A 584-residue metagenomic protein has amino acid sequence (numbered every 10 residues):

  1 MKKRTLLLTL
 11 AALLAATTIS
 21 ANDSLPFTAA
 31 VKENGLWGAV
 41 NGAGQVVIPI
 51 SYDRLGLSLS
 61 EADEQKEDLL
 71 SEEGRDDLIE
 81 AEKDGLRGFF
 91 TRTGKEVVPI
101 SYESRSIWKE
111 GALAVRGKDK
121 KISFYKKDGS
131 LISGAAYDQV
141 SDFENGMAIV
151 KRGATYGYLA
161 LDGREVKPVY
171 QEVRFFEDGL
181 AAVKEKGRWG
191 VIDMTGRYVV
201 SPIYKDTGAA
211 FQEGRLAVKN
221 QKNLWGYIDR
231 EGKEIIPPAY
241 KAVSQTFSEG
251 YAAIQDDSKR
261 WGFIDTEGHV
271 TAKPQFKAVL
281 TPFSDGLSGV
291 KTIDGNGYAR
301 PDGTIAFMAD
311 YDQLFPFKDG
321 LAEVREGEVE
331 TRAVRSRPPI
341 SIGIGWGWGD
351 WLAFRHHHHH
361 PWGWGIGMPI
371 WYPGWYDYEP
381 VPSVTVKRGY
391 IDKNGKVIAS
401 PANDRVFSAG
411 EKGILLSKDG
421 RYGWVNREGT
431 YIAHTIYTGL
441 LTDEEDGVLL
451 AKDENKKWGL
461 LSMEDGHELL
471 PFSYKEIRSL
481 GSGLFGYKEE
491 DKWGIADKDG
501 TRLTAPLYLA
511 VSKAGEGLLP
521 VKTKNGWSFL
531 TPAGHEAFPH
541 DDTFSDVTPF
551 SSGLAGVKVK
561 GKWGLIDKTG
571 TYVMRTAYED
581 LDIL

Functional and structural regions predicted by a protein language model:
M1-L7: Bacterial N-terminal signal peptides that target proteins for export
T9-T17: Bacterial N-terminal signal peptides
N22-L584: Residue-level detector of conserved, function-critical positions
